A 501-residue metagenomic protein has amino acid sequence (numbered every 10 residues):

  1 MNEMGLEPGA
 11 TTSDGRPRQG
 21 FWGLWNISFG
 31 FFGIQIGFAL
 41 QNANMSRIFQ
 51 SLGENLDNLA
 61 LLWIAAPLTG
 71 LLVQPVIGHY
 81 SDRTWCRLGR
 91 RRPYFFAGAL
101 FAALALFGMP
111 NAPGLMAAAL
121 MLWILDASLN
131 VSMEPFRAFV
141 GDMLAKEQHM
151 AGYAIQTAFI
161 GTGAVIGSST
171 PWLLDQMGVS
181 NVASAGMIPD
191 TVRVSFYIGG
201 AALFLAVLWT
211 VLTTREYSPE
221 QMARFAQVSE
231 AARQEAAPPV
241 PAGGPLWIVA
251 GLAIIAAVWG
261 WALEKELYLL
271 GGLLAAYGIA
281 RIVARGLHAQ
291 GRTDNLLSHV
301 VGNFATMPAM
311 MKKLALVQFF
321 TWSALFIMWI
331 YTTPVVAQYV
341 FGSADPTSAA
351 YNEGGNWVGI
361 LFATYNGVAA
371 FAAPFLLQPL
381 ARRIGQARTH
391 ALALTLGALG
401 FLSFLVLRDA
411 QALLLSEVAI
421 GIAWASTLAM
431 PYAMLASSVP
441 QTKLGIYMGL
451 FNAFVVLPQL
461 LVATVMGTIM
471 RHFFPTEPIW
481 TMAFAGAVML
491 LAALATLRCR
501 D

Functional and structural regions predicted by a protein language model:
M1-F21, P113-M116, S132, K146-F326 (+1 more regions): Intracellular loop-helix junctions on the cytosolic face of multi-pass helical membrane proteins
G9-P67, K313-V317, T321-D345: Helix-loop boundary and gating motifs at the non-cytosolic
L56-D57, K146-Q156, G355, V439-F451: Loop-to-transmembrane helix entry/capping segments in MFS-fold secondary transporters and related SLC/MFSD carriers
L72-L88, F371-Q386, M470: Helix-to-loop junctions at the C-terminal end of transmembrane segments in multipass secondary transporters
F95-G114, T395-R408: C-terminal ends and interior cores of transmembrane alpha-helices in multi-pass membrane transporters/permeases
A105-M109, P113-S132, A412-S426: Hydrophobic core of transmembrane alpha-helices in multi-pass small-molecule transporters, especially MFS/SLC-type
V131-L144, S426-P440: Intracellular juxtamembrane helix-capping segments at the cytosolic ends of symmetry-related transmembrane helices
R388-M430: C-terminal transmembrane helical hairpin of 12-TM major facilitator-type secondary transporters
